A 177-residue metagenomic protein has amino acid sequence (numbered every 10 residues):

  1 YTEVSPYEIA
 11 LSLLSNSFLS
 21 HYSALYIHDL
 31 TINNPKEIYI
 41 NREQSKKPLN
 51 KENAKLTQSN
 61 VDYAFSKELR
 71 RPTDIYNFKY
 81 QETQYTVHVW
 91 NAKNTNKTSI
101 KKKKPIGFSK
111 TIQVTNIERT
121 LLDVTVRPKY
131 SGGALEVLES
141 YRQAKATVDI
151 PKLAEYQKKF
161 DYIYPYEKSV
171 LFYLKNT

Functional and structural regions predicted by a protein language model:
Y1, L13-E43: Active-site nucleotide-donor binding segment shared across nucleotidyl transfer reactions
Y1-Y7: Short, cationic-aromatic polyanion-contact patches
E8-L13, G107-K110: Short histidine-centered catalytic/ligand-binding loop motif
L30-T177: Phosphate-handling catalytic interfaces
